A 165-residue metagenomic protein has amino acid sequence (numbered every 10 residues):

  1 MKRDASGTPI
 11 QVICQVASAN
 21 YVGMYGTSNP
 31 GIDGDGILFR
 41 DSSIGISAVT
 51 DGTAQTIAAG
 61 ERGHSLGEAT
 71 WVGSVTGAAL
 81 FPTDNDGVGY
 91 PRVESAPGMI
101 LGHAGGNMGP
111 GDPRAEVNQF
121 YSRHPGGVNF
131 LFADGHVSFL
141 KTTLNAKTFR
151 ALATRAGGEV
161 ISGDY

Functional and structural regions predicted by a protein language model:
M1-Y165: Surface-exposed loop/linker segments characteristic of extracytoplasmic
